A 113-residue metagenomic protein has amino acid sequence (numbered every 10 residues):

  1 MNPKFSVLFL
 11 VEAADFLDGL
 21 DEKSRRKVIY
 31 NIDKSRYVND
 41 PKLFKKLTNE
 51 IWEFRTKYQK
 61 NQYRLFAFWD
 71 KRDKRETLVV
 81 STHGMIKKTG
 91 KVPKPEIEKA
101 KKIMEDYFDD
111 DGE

Functional and structural regions predicted by a protein language model:
M1-Q62, K71-V79, M85-E113: Basic, Lys/Arg-enriched alpha-helical interface segments
